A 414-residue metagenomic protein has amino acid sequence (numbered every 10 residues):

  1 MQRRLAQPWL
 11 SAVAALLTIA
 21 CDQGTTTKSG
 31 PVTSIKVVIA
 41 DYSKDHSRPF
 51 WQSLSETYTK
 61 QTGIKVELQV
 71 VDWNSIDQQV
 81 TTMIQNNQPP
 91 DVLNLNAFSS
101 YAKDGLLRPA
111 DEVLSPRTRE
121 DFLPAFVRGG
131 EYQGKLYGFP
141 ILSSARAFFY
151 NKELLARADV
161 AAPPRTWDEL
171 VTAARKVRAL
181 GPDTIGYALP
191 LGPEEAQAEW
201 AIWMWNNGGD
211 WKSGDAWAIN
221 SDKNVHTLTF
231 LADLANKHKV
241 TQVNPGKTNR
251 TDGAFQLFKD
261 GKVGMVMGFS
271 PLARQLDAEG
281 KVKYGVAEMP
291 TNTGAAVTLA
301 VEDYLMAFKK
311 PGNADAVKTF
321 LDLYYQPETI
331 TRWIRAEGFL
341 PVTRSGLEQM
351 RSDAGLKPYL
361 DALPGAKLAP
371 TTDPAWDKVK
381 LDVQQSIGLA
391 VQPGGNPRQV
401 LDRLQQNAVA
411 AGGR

Functional and structural regions predicted by a protein language model:
Q7-S100, P116-R119, A162, T291-G294 (+4 more regions): Conserved N-terminal structural module of periplasmic/extracytoplasmic solute-binding proteins
I39, E56, Q61, A158 (+3 more regions): Extracytoplasmic/periplasmic substrate-recognition and gating elements
K65-V66, A156, N236-K239, A362-R414: Conserved C-terminal helix/tail region of periplasmic/extracytoplasmic solute-binding proteins
V70-Q79, R165-T172, N244-K259: Short helix-initiation/N-cap motifs at beta->coil->alpha
N96-A147, A156, R165, V171 (+4 more regions): Hinge/lid segment of periplasmic solute-binding proteins
S99, L107, P271-R274, D303-K378 (+1 more regions): Mature extracytoplasmic/periplasmic domains
D111-P124, I185-L191, N207-T229, D277-E279 (+4 more regions): Short, solvent-exposed loop/beta-turn-alpha elements that line the ligand-binding surface or hinge of extracytoplasmic
A173-K176, L180, A216-P245: Glycine-centered hinge/linker elements that transmit conformational signals in sensory and ligand-binding systems
